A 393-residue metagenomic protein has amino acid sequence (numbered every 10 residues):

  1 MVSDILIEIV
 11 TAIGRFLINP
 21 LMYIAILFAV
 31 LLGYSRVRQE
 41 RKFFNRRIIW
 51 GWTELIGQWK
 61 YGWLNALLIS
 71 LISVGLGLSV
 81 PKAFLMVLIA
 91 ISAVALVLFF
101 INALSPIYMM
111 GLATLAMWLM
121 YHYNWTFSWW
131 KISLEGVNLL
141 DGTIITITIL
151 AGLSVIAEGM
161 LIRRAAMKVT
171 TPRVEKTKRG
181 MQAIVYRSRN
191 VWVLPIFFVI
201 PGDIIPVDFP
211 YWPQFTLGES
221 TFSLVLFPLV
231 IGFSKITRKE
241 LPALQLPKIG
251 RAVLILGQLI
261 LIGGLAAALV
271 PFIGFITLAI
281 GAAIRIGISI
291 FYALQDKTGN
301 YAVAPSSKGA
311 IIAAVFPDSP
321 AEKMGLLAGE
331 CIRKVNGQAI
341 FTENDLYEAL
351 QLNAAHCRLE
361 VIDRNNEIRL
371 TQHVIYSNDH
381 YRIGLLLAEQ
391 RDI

Functional and structural regions predicted by a protein language model:
M1-V74: N-terminal signal-anchor module of multipass membrane proteins
L17-G33, S73-I89, T143-G152, T216-L226: Structural signature of hydrophobic alpha-helical transmembrane segments
V97-M110, I236-K248: Membrane-helix interface "capping/anchor" motifs
W118-P242: Generic multipass alpha-helical transmembrane bundles of integral membrane proteins
W212-F215, G232-L294: Interdomain regulatory linker/hinge segments that flank or connect interaction modules in polarity/junction/synaptic
N300-M324, E330: Membrane-cytosol interface motif
A321-E343: Conserved PDZ fold ligand-binding element
Y347-Q390: PDZ-domain C-terminal substructure recognizer with occasional recognition of PDZ-binding tails
